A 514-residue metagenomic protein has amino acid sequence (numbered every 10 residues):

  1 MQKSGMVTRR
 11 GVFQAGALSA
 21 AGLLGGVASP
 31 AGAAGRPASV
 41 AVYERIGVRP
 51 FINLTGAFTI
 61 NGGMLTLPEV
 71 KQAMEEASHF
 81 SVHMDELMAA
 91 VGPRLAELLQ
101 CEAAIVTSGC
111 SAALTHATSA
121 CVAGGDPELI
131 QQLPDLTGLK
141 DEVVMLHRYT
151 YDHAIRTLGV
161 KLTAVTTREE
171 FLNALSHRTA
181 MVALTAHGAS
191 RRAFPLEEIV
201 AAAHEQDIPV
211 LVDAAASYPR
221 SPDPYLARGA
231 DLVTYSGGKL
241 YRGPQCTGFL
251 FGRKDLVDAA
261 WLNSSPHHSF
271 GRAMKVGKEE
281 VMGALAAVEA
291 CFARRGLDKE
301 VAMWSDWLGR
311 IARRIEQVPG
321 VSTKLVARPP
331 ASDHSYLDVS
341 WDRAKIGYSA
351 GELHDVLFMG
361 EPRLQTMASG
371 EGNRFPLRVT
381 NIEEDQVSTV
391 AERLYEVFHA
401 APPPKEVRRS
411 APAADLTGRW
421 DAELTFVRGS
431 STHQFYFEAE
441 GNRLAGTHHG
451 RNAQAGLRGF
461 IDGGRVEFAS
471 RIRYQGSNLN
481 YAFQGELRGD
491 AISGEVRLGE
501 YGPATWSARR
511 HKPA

Functional and structural regions predicted by a protein language model:
M1-S19: N-terminal secretory signal peptides and thylakoid transit peptides that target proteins across membranes
F13-G16, P37-L65, G92-L95, S111-A293 (+6 more regions): Conserved PLP-enzyme active-site core in the AAT-like
P30-A33: Boundary at the C-terminal end of the N-terminal hydrophobic targeting segment
F51-T59, V70-S78, Y336: Generic N-terminal amphipathic, Lys/Arg-enriched alpha-helix
L67-C110, A120: Conserved N-terminal alpha-helix of the aminotransferase class I/II PLP-enzyme fold
I105, K161-V165, K324, M367: General small-molecule cofactor/ligand-binding pocket signal
R314-A401, K405: Conserved C-terminal alpha-helix-loop-beta "cap" of PLP-dependent enzymes that closes/shapes the active-site mouth
P412-A514: Central antiparallel beta-sheet cores of small beta-barrel/beta-sandwich binding domains
